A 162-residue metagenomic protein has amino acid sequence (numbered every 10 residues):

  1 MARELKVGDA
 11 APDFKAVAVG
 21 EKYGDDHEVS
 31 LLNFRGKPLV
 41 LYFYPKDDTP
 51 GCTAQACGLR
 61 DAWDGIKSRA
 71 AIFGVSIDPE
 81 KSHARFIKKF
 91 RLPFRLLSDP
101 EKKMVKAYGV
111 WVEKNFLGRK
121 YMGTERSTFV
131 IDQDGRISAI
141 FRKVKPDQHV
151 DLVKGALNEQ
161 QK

Functional and structural regions predicted by a protein language model:
M1-K162: Chalcogenol-based redox active-site neighborhoods
